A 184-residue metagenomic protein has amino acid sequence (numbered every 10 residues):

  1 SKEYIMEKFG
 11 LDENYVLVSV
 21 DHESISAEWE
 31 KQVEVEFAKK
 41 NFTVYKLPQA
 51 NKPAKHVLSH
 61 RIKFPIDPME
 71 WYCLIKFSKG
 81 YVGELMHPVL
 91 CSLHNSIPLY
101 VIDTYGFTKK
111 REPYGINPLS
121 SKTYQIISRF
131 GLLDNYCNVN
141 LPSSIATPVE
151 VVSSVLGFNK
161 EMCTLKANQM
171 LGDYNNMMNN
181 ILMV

Functional and structural regions predicted by a protein language model:
S1-V184: Active-site anion-handling motifs in enzyme catalytic cores
